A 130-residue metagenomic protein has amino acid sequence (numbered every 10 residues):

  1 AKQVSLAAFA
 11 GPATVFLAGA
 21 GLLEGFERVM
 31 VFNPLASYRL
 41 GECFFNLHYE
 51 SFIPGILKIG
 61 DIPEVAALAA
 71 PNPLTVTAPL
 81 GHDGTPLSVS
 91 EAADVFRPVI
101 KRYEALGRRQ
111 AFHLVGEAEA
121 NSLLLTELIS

Functional and structural regions predicted by a protein language model:
A1-L68: Primarily recognizes the serine-hydrolase "nucleophile elbow" in alpha/beta-hydrolase and SGNH/GDSL folds
K2, V76-T77, A111-F112: Acidic/polar loop patches that form or flank catalytic/metal-binding clefts of enzymes that bind anionic ligands
Y49, G81-H82, D94-S130: C-terminal catalytic histidine-bearing segment of alpha/beta-hydrolase fold enzymes
P71-L74, R108-R109: A short helix->loop->beta-strand "cap" motif at the edges of active sites that frequently abuts
P73-H82: Conserved strand-to-loop "acid loop" that flanks and positions the catalytic carboxylate
G84-P86: Extracytoplasmic/secreted cell-surface and envelope-processing proteins
